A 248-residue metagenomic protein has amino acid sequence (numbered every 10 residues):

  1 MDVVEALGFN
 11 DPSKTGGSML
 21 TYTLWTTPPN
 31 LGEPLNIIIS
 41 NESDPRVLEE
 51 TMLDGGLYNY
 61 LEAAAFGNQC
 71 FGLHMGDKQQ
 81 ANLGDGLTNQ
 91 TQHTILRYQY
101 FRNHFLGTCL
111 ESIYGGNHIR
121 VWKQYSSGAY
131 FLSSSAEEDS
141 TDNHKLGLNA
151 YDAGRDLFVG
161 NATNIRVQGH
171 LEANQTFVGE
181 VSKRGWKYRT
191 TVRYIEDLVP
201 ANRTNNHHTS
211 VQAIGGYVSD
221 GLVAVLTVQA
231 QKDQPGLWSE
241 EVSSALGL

Functional and structural regions predicted by a protein language model:
M1-S219: Mature extracellular/extracytoplasmic regions of secreted and cell-surface glycoproteins
S219-L248: Cleavable C-terminal sorting propeptides in eukaryotic secreted/cell-surface proteins
